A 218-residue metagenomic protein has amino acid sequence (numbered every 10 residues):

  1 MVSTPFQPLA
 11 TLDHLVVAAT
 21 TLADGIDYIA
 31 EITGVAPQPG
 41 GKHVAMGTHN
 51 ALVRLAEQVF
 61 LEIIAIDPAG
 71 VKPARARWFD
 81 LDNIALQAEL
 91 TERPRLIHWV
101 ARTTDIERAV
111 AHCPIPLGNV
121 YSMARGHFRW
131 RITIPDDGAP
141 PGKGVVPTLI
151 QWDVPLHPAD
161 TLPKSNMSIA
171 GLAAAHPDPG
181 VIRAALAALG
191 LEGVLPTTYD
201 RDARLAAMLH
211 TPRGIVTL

Functional and structural regions predicted by a protein language model:
V2-L12, V17-A36, R54-L218: Glyoxalase I/VOC metalloenzyme domain signal
A36-H43: Conserved catalytic-core motifs of GNAT/GCN5-like acyltransferases
H43-M46, Y199-R201: A short beta-turn/loop motif at secondary-structure boundaries
